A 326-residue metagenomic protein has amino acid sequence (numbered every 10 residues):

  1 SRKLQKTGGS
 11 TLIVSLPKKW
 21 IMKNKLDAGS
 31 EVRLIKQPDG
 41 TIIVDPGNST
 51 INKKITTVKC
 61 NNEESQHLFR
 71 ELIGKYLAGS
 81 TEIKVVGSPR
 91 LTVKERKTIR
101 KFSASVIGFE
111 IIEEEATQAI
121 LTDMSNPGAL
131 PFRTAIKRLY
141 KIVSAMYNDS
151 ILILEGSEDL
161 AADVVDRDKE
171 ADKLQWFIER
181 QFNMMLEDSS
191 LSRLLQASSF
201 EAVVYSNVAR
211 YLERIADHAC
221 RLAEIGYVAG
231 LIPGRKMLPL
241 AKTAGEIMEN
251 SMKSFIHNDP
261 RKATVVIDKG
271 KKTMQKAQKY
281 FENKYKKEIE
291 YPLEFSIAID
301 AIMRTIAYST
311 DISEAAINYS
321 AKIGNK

Functional and structural regions predicted by a protein language model:
S1-L4, G9-T11, S15-K326: Cytosolic, long alpha-helical scaffolding segments
